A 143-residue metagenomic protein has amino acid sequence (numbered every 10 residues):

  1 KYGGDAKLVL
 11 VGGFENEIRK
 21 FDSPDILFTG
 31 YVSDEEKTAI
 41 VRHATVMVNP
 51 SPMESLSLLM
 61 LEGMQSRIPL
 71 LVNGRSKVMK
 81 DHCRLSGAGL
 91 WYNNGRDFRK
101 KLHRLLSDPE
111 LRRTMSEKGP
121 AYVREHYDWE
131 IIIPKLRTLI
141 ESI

Functional and structural regions predicted by a protein language model:
G12, E17-T38: Nucleotide-activated donor-binding/catalytic signature segment of Leloir-type glycosyltransferases, i.e., the conserved
M47-V48, L90: A short hydrophobic beta-strand element within the catalytic core of glycosyltransferases that build diverse glycans
P52: Aromatic "clamp/platform" in nucleotide-sugar-dependent glycosyltransferases that forms part of the donor/acceptor
S57-M60, M79: Short glycine/serine-rich donor-binding loops of glycosyltransferases
P69-N73: Short hydrophobic beta-strand element within catalytic cores of glycosyltransferases and related nucleotide-activated
L85-R96, R104-P109: Conserved acidic donor-binding segment of nucleotide-sugar-dependent glycosyltransferases
R104, L111-E125, K135: A short, well-ordered alpha-helix in the C-terminal region of glycosyltransferases
W129-I143: C-terminal alpha-helical cap of glycosyltransferases
